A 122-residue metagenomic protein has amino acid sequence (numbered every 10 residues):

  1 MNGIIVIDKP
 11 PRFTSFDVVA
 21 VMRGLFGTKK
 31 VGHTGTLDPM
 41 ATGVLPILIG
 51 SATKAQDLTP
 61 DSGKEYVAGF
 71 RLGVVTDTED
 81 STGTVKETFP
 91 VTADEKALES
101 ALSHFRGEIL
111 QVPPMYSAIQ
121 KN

Functional and structural regions predicted by a protein language model:
M1-N122: Catalytic/RNA-binding core of pseudouridine synthases
